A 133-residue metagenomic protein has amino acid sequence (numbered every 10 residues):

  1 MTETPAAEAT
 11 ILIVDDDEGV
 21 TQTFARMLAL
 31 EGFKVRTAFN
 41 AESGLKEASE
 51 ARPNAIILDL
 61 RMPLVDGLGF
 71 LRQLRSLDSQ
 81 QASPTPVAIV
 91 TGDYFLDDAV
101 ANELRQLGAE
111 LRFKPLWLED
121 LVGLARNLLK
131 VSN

Functional and structural regions predicted by a protein language model:
M1-T10, Q81-P84, W117-N133: Non-catalytic signal-transmission and effector/linker regions of two-component phosphorelay proteins
A7-G19, F24-L28, I56, T85-A88: Conserved acidic segment of CheY-like receiver
E18-R36, Q106-A109: Two-component/phosphorelay signaling modules centered on CheY-like receiver
T37-K46, G67: Helix N-cap/capping motif at the beta->alpha junctions
K46, L68-A82: Short amphipathic alpha-helix used as the core "switch/output" element in two-component signaling
D59: Active-site residues of response regulator receiver
M62: Receiver (REC) domain active-site loop signature in two-component systems and cognate sites in sensor histidine kinases
G69, D93-F113, E119, G123: Alpha4 helix (beta4-alpha4-beta5 surface) of REC/receiver domains from two-component response regulators
